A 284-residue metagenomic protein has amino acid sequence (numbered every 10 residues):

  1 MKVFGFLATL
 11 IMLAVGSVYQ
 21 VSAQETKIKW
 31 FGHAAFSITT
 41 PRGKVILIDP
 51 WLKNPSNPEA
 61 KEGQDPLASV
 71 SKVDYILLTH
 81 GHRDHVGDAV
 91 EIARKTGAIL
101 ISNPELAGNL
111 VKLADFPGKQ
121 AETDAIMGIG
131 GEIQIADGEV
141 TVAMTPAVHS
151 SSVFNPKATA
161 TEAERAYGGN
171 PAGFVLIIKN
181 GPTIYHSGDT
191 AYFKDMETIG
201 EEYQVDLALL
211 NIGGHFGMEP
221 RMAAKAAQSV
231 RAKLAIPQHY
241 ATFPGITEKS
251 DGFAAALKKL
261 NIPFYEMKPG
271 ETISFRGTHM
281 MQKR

Functional and structural regions predicted by a protein language model:
F4-V45, L52-N54, K61, V148 (+2 more regions): Zn-dependent metallo-beta-lactamase
A23-T26, T40-I46, E132-V142, I177-I184 (+1 more regions): Beta-strand-turn-beta hairpins that frame and shape the catalytic cleft of phosphate-ester-processing enzymes
P41-R83, G87-R94, S102, P117-Q120 (+2 more regions): Pre-active-site segment of Zn-dependent metallo-hydrolases
L47-K53, I129-I133, E139-S151, A191-Y192 (+2 more regions): Conserved catalytic scaffold of divalent metal-dependent phosphoesterases
I48-D49, V73-G81, L100-P104, I184-G188 (+3 more regions): Active-site neighborhood of phospho(di)ester-bond hydrolases with catalytic His/Asp-centered motifs
N54-P55, R83-G87, A107-L110, G131-Q134 (+5 more regions): Active-site environment of divalent metal-dependent phosphoester hydrolases
L100, V111-A136, A224, Q228-R284: Binuclear metal-ion centers of metallo-dependent hydrolases, dominated by the metallo-beta-lactamase
F154-S229: Active-site-proximal loop/helix segments of hydrolase catalytic cores
